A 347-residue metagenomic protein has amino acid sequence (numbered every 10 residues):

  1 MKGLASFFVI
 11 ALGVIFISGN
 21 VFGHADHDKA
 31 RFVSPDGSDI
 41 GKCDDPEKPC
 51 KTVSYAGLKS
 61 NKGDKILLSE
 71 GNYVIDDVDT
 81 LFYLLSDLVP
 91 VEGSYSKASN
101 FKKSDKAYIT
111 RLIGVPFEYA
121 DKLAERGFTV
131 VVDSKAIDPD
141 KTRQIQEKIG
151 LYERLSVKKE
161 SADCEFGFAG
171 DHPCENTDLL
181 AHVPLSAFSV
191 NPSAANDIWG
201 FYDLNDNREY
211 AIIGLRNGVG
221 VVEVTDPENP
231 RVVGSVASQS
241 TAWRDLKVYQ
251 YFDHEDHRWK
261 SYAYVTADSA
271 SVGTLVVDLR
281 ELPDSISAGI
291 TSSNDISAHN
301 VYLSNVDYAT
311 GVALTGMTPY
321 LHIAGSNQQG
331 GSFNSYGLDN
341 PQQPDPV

Functional and structural regions predicted by a protein language model:
M1-F8: Bacterial N-terminal signal peptides that target proteins for export
I10-A11, V21-G23: Cleavable N-terminal signal peptides
F22-Y55, N72, I137-P139: Right-handed parallel beta-helix/beta-solenoid
S34-G37, S69-G71, S94-Y95, L215-N217 (+2 more regions): Active-site-proximal beta-strand/loop segments in catalytic clefts of secreted hydrolases
P35, E70, D77, G93-Y95 (+3 more regions): Residues on the solvent-exposed faces and adjacent turns of beta-rich solenoids used to engage binding targets
K62-P90, S94-S99: N-terminal extracellular ligand-recognition/capping segment immediately after the signal peptide
K102-V347: Feature marking well-ordered beta-strand scaffolds used for ligand recognition
